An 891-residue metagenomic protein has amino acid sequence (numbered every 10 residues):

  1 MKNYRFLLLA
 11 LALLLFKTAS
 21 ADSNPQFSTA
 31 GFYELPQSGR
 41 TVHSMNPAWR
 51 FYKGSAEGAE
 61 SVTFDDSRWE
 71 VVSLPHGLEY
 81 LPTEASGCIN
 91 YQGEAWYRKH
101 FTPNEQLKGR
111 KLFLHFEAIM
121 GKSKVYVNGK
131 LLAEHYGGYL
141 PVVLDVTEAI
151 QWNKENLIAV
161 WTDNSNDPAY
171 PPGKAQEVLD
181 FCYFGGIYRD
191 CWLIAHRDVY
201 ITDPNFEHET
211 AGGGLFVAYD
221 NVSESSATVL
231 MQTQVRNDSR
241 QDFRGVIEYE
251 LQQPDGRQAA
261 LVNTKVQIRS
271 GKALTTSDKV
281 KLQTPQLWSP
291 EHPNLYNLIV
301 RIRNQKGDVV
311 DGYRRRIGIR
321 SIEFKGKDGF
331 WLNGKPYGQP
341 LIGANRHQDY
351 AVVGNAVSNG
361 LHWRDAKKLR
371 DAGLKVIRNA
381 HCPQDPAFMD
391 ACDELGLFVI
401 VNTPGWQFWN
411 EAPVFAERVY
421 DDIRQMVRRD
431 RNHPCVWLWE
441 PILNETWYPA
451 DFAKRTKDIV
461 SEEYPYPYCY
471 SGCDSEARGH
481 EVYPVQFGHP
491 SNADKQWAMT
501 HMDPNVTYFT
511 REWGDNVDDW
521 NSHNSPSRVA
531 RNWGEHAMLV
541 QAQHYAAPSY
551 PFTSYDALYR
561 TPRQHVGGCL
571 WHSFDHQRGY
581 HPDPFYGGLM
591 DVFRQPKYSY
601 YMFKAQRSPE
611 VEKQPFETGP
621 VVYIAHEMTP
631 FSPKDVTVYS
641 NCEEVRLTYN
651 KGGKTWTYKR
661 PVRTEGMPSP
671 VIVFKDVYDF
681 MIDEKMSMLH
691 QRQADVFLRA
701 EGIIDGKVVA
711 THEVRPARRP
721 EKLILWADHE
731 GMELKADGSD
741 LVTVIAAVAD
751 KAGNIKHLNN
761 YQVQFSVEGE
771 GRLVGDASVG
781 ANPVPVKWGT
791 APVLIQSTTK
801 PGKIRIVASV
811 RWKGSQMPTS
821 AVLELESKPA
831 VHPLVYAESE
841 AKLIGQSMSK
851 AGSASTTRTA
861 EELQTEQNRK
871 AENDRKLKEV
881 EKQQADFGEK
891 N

Functional and structural regions predicted by a protein language model:
A21-P82, W161, S165-Y170, G186-Y188 (+13 more regions): Accessory carbohydrate-binding/adhesion or oligomerization-edge regions at the termini of glycan-active proteins
F27, G31-L35, H43, S55 (+6 more regions): Accessory beta-strand-rich segments of carbohydrate-active enzymes
T41-E60, E79, I119, L179 (+7 more regions): Substrate-binding clefts and catalytic carboxylate motifs of secreted carbohydrate-active enzymes
V62-D65, K174, D242-E248, P290-N297 (+5 more regions): Short flexible loop/turn segments that cap and initiate beta-strands
H76-N128, A133-Y136, D167, D198-E207 (+5 more regions): Active-site-adjacent substrate/metal-binding segments within catalytic domains of carbohydrate-active enzymes
V127, E224-Q267, T276-D278, K634-Y658 (+3 more regions): Beta-strand-rich binding/interaction modules
Q151-E155, Q232-K325, L825: Extended acidic/polar, glycine-enriched regions that form or flank non-catalytic beta-rich accessory modules
W363-K368, V376-S599, G619-A625: Substrate-binding/catalytic cleft of secreted carbohydrate-active enzymes, primarily glycoside hydrolases
